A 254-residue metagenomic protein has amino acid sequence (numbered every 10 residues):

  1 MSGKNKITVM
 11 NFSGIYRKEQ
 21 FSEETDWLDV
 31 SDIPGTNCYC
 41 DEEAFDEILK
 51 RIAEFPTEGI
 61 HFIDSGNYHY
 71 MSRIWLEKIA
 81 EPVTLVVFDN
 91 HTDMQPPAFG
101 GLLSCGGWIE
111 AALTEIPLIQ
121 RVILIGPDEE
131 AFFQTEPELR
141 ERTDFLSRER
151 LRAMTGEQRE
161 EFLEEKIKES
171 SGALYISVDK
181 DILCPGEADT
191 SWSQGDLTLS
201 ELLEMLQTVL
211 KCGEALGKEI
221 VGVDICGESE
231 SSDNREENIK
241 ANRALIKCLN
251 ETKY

Functional and structural regions predicted by a protein language model:
S2-I63, N67-T84, P117, R121-T135 (+1 more regions): Catalytic cores of soluble, metal-dependent hydrolases
M71-R121: Hydrophobic alpha-helical segments and helix pairs
